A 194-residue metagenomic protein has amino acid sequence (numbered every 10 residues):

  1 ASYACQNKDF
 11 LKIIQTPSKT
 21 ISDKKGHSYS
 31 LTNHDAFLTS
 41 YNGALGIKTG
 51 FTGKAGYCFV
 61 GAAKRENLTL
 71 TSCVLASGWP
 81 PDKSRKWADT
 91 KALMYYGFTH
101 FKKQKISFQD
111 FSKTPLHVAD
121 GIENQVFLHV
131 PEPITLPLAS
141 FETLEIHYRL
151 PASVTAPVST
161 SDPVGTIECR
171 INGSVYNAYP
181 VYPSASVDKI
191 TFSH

Functional and structural regions predicted by a protein language model:
A1-H194: Domain-terminus/edge residues, biased toward the C-terminal soluble/receptor-binding domains of extracytoplasmic
